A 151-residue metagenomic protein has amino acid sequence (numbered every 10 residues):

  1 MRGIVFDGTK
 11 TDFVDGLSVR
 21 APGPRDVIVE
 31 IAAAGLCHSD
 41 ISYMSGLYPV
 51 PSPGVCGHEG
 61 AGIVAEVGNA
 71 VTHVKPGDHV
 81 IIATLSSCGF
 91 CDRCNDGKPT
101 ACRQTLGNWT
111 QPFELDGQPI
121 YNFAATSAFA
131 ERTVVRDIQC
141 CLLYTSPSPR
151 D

Functional and structural regions predicted by a protein language model:
V5-T11: Extracellular beta-rich ligand/substrate-recognition surface
S18-V19, P51-G57, I120-A125, E131-R132: Short Gly/Pro-enriched turn/cap motifs at secondary-structure boundaries
R20-A34, L47-N95, T100, Q139: Glycine-rich beta-strand-centered segment in the early N-terminal region that forms part of a ligand/cofactor-binding
S39-I41: Cytochrome P450 core scaffold surrounding the K-helix E-X-X-R motif and the conserved "meander" helix-loop region
Y43-S45: Short Gly/aromatic-enriched secondary-structure transition segments
T84-R132, D137: Cysteine-cluster motifs in flexible loop/terminal segments that predominantly coordinate metals
Y144-D151: Conserved small/polar residues in nucleotide/adenosyl-binding loops
